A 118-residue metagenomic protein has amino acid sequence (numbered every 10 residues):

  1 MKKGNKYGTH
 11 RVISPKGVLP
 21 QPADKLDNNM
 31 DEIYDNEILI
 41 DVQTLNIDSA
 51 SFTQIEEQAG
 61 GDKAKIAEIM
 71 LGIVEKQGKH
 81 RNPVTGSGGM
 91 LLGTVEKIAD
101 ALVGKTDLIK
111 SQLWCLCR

Functional and structural regions predicted by a protein language model:
M1-V12: A eukaryote-biased signal for short, well-structured alpha-helical docking elements
H10-K16, Y34: Hydrophobic, helix-prone linear segments
P15, L19, G72-E75: Residue-level signal for well-ordered alpha-helical segments
K16-G17, L45-I47: Short polar catalytic/cofactor-binding loops
K16-N29: Short glycine/threonine/proline-enriched tight-turn/helix- or strand-capping micro-motif at secondary-structure
D31-N46, E57-C117: Glycine-rich beta-strand-centered segment in the early N-terminal region that forms part of a ligand/cofactor-binding
S51-E56: Short, glycine/acidic-enriched capping/hinge loops at junctions between secondary-structure elements
